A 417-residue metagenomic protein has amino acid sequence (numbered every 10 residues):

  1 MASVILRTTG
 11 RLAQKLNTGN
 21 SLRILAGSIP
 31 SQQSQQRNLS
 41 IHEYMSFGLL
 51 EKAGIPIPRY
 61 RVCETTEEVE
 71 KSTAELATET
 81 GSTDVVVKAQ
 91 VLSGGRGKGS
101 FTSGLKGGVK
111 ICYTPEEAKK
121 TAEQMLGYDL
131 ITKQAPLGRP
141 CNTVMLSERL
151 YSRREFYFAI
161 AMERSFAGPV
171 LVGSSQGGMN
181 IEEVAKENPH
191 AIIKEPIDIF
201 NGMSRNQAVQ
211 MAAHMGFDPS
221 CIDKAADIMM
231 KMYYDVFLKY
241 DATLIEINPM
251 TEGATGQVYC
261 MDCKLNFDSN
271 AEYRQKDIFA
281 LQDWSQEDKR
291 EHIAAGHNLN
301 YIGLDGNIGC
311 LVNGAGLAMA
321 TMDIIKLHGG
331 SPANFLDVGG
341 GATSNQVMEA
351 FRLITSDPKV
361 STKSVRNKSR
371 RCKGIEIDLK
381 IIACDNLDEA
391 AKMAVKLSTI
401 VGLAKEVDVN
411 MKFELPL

Functional and structural regions predicted by a protein language model:
A2-I247, T251-V365, S369-L417: ATP-dependent carboxylate/acyl-activation modules
